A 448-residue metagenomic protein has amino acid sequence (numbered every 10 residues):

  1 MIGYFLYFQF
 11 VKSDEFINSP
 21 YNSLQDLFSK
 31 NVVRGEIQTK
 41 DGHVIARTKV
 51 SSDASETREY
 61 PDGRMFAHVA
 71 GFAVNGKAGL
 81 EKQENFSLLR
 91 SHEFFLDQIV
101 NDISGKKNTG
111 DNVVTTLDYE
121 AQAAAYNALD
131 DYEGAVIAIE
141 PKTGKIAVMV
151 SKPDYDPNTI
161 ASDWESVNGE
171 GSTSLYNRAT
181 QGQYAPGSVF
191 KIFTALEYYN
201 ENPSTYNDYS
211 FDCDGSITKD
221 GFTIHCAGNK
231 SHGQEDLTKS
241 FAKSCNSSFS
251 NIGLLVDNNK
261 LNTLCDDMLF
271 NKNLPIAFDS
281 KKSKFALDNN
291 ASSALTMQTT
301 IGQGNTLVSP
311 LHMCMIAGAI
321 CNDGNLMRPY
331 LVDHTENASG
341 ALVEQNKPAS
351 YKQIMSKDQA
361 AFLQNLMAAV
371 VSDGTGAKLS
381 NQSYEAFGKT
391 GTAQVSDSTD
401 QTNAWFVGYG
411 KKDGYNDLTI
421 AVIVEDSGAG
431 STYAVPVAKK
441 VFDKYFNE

Functional and structural regions predicted by a protein language model:
M1-W164, S174, Q183, Y209 (+3 more regions): Periplasmic/cell-envelope proteins involved in peptidoglycan metabolism and beta-lactam response
D41, N101, K142-S188, F193-S427: Beta-lactam-recognizing serine transpeptidase/beta-lactamase-like catalytic domain environment
